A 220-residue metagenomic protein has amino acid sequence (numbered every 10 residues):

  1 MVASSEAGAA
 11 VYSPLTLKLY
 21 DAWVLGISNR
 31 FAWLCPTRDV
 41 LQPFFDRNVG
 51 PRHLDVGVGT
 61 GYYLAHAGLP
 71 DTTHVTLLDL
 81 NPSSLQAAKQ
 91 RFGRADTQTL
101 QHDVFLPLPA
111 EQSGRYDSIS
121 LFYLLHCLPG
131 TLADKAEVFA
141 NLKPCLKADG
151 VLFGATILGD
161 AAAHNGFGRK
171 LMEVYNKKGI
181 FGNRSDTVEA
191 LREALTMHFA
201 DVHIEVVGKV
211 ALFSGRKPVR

Functional and structural regions predicted by a protein language model:
M1-N48, Y62: Conserved class I S-adenosyl-L-methionine
R52-L108: Class I SAM-dependent methyltransferase SAM/SAH-binding core
P109-I119: A short acidic, Gly/Pro-enriched loop at the edge of an enzyme's catalytic core that lines a small-molecule cofactor
F122-H126: Residues lining the SAM
L128-N141: A short, conserved alpha-helix within the catalytic core of class I
L146-L152: Short glycine-dipeptide loop
F153-I204: C-terminal alpha-helical "lid/dimerization" subdomain adjacent to the S-adenosyl-L-methionine
H198-R220: Core SAM-dependent methyltransferase catalytic element
